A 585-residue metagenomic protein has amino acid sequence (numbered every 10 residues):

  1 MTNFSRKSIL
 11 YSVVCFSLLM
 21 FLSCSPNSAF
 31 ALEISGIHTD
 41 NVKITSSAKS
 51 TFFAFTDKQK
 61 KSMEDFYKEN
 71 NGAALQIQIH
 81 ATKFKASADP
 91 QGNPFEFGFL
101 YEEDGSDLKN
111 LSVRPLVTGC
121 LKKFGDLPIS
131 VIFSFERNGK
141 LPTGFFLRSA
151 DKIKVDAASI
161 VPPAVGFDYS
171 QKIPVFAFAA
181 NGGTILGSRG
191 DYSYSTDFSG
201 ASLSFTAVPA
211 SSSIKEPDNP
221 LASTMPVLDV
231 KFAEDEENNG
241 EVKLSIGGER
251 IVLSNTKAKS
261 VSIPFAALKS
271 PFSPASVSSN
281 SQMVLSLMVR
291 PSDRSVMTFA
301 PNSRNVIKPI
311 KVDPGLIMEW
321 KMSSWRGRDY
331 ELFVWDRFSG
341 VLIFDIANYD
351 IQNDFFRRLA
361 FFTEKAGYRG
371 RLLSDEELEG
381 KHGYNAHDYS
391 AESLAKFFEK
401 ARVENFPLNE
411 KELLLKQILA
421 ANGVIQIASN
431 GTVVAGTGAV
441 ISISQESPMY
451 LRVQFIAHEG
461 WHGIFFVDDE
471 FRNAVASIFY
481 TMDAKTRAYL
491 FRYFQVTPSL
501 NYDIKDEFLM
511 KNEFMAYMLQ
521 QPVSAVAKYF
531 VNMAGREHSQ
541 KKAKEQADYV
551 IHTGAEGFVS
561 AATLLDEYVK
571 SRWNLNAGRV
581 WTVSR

Functional and structural regions predicted by a protein language model:
S12-S23: Bacterial N-terminal signal peptides
F30, G36-K85, N181-G183, R189-S199 (+5 more regions): A metal-dependent hydrolase signature that marks the N-terminal structural subdomain at the beginning of catalytic folds
P90-G105, N239-G248: Short, surface-exposed beta-strand/strand-loop-strand elements in extracellular ectodomains
D107-R137, E249-L268: Extracellular carbohydrate recognition and processing domains and analogous Trp-centered ligand-binding platforms
E136-I153, A267-N280: Noncatalytic modules at the cell exterior or secretory-pathway interfaces, chiefly beta-strand-rich lectin/adhesion
I441-I456: Short pre-active-site segment immediately N-terminal to the catalytic Zn-binding motif
G460-A476: Catalytic Zn2+-binding segment of zinc metalloproteases
T481-R585: Metalloprotease/metallohydrolase-associated module, dominated by Zn2+-dependent proteases
